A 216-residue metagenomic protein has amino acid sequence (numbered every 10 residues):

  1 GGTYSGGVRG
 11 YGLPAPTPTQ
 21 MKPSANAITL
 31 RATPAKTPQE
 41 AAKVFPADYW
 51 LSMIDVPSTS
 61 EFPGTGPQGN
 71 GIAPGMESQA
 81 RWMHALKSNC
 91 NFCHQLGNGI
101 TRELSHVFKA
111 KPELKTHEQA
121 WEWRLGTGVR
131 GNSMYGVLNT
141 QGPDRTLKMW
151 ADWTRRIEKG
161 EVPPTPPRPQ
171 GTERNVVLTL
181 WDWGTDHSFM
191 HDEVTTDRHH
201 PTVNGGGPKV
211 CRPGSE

Functional and structural regions predicted by a protein language model:
G6-T33: Structured interaction patches on ligand/partner-binding surfaces of diverse proteins
T29-R81: Compositionally biased low-complexity segments at domain edges in trafficked proteins and select soluble regulators
S78-S88, E158-E216: Beta-strand-rich domains and repeat architectures in extracellular enzymes and scaffolds, especially beta-propellers
K87-G99: The canonical Cys-X-X-Cys-His
N91, E118, E122-G126, D144-A151: An amphipathic alpha-helix signature
N98-T127: Gly/Gly-Pro-rich "capping" loops immediately C-terminal to redox-active cysteine motifs in periplasmic/lumenal
R130-P169, P208-V210: C-terminal capping alpha-helices of c-type cytochrome domains
